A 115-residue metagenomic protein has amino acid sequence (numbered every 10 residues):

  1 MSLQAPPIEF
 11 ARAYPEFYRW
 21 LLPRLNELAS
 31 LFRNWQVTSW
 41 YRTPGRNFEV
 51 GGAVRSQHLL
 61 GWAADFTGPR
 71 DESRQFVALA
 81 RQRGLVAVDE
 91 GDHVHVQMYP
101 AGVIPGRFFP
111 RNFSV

Functional and structural regions predicted by a protein language model:
M1-R12, H58: Acidic/histidine-rich, surface-exposed loop or edge segments in extracytoplasmic proteins
P7-Y18, D65: Second-shell loop/turn segments in exported
I8-F10, W35-Y41, T67-D71: N-terminal start-of-chain detector that recognizes signal peptides and the immediate post-cleavage beginning
E9, E16, L31, R107-F108 (+1 more regions): Intrinsic disorder/low-structure terminal segments
F17, L21-R24, E72, F76: Stable alpha-helical elements in mature extracytoplasmic
W20-G52: Extended, low-complexity, intrinsically disordered C-terminal regulatory tails of eukaryotic serine/threonine kinases
A53-V115: Catalytic cores and adjacent binding grooves of peptidoglycan-active enzymes
